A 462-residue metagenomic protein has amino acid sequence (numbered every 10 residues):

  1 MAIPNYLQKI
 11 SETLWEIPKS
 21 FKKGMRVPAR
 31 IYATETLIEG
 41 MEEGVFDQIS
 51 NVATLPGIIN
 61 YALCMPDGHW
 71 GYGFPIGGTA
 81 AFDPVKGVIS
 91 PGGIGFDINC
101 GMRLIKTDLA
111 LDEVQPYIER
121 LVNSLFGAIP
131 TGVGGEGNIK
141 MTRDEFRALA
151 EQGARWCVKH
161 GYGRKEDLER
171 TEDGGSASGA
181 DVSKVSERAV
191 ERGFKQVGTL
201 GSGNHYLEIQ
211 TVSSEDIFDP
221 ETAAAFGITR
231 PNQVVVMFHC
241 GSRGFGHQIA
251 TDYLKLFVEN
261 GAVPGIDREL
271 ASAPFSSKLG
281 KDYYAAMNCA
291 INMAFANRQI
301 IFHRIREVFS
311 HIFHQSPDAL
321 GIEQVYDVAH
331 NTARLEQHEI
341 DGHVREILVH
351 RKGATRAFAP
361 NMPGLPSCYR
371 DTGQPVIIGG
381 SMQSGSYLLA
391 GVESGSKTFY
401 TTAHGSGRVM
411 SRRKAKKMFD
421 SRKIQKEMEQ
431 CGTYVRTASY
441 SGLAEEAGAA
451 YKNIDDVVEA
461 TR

Functional and structural regions predicted by a protein language model:
A2-Q48, G57-C64, Y72-I76, P84-G93 (+2 more regions): Domain-length cofactor-binding catalytic modules of enzymes
C100-D108: Acidic/polar active-site rim loop that often engages polyanionic ligands
L111: Patatin-like phospholipase
